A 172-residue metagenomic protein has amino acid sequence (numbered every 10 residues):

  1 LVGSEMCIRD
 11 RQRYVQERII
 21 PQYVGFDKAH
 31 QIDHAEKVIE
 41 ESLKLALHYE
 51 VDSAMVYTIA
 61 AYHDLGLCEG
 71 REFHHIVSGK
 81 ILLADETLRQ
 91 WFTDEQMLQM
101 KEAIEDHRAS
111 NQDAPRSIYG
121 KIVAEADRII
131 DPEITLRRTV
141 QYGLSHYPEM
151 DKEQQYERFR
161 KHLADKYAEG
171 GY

Functional and structural regions predicted by a protein language model:
L1-I8: Short, small-residue-biased leader/transition segments that mark boundaries at the very start of proteins
Y14-G25: Generic N-terminal amphipathic, Lys/Arg-enriched alpha-helix
Y23-V51, Y62, A109-Y172: Divalent metal-dependent phosphate-bond-processing catalytic cores, especially two-metal-ion Mg2+/Mn2+ enzymes that act
I32, E36-I39, Y57, D94-E105: Short, well-structured alpha-helical segments
V38-S42, F73-L88: An active-site-proximal "capping" alpha-helix that borders the catalytic cofactor pocket
S53-G70, H74-S78, Q99-R108: His-Asp-centered metal-binding catalytic motifs of divalent-metal-dependent phosphohydrolases/nucleases
K80-D113: Hydrophobic, well-structured mid-protein blocks that either form specific transmembrane helices
